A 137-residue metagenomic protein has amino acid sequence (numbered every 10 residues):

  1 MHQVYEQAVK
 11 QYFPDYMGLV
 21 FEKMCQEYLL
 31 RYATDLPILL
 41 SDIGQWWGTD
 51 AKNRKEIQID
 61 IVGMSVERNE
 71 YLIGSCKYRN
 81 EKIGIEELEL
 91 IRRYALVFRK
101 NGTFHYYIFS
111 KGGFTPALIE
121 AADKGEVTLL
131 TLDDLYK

Functional and structural regions predicted by a protein language model:
M1-K137: A cross-kingdom feature that marks ATP-driven nucleic-acid transaction machinery
